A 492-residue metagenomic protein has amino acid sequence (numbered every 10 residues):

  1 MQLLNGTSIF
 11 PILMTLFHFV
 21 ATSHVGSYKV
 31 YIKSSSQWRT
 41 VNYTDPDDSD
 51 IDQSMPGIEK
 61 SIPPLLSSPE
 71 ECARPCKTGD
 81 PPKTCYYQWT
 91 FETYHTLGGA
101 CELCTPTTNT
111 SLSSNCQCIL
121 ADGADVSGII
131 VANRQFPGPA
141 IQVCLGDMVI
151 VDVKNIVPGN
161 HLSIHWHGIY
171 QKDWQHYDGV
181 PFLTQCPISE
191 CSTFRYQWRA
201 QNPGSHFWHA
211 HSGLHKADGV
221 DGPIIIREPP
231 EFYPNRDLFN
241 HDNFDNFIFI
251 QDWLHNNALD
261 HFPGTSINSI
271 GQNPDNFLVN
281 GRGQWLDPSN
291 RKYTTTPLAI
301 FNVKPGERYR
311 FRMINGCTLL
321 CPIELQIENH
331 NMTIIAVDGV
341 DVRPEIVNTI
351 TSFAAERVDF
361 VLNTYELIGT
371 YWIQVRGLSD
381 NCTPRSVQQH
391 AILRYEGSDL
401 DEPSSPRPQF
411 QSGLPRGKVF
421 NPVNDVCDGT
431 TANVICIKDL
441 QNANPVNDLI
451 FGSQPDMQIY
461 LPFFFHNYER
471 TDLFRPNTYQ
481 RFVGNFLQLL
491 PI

Functional and structural regions predicted by a protein language model:
N5-T22: Cleavable N-terminal signal peptides of Sec/SRP-targeted secreted and luminal proteins
S23-L97, G213, D218-F262, R343-I492: Extended terminal and domain-junction accessory segments
M55-I58, I62-L66, E70, L103-A121 (+2 more regions): Surface-exposed intrinsically disordered loops and tails
Y87, F91-R236, L320-I350, T370-V387 (+2 more regions): Histidine- and aromatic-enriched segments that form or immediately flank copper-ligand environments
T108, I130-A132, D242-L319, F464-H466 (+1 more regions): Acidic-aromatic/histidine active-site loop/patch
K154-I156, R199, W253, I314 (+1 more regions): Short, surface-exposed secondary-structure boundary micro-motifs
R291-T296, N302-E366: A compositional/structural signature marking long, glycine- and acidic/polar-rich segments with frequent tryptophans
